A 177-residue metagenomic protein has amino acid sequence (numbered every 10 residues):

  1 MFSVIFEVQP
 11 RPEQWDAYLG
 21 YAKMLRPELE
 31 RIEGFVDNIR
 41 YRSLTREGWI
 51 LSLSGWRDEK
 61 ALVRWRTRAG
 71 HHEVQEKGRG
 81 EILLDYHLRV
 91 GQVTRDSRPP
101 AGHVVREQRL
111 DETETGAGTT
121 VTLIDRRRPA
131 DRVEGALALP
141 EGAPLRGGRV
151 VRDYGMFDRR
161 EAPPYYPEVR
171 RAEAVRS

Functional and structural regions predicted by a protein language model:
M1-W49, E59-R66, E81-S177: Short S/T/G/P-rich N-terminal loop/turn motif that feeds into the first structured element of a domain
V74: A short beta-strand-loop micro-motif that forms or neighbors metal/cofactor- and ligand-binding patches at active-site
